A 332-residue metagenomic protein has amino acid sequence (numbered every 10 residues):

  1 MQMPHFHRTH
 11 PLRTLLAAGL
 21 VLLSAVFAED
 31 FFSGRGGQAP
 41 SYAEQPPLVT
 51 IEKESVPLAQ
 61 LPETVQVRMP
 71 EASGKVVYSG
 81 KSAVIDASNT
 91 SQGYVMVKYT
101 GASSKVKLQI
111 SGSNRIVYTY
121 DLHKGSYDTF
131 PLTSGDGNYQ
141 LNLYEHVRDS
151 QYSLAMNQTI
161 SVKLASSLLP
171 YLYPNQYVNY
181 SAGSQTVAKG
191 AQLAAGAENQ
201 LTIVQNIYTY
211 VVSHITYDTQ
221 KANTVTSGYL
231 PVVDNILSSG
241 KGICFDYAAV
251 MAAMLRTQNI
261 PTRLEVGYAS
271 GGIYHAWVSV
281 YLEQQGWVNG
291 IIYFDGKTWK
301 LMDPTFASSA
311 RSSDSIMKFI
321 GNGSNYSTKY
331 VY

Functional and structural regions predicted by a protein language model:
Q2-N199, W287-N289, G323-Y332: N-terminal accessory/pre-domain segments preceding catalytic cores
A83-I85, Q220-T226, C244-D246: Short N-terminal helix-initiation segments at or just after the protein's N-terminus
K107-Q109, Y120, N142-Y144, S153-A155 (+4 more regions): Generic alpha-helix signal with a bias toward terminal, lower-confidence helices and secondary-structure junctions
V117, S239-G242, V266: Alpha-helix capping and helix-loop boundary segments enriched in small/acidic/polar residues
P174-S239, V288, K297-S308, M317-Y332: Secondary-structure boundary elements
I203-I207, G240-L255: Active-site nucleophilic cysteine motif
D246-S324, Y330-Y332: Hydrophobic/aromatic-rich core segments of domains that either
